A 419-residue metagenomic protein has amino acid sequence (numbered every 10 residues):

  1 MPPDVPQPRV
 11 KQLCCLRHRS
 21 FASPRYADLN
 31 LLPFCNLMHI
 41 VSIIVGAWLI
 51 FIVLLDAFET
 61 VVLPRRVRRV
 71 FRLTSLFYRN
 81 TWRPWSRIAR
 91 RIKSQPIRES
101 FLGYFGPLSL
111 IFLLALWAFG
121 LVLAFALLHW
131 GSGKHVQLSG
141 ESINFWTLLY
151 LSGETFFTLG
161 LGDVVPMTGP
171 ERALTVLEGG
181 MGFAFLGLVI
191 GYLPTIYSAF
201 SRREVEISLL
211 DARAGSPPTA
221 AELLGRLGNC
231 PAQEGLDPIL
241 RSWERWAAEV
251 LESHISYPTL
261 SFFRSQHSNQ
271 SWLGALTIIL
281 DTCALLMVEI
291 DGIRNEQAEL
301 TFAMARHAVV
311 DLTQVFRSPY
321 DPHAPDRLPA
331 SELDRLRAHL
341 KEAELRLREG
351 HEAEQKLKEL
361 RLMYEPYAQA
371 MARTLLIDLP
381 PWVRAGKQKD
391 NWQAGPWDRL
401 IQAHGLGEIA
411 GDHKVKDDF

Functional and structural regions predicted by a protein language model:
C14-C15, C35: Cysteine-centered motifs
H39-V70: Transmembrane alpha-helix/interfacial motif
L49-D56, L110-A118, F125-A126, S139-E204 (+1 more regions): Pore domain of cation channels
V61-I92, R202-P218: Membrane-interface amphipathic/juxtamembrane segments adjacent to transmembrane helices
L73-I88, F145-F156, G160, A173 (+3 more regions): Hydrophobic alpha-helical segments of integral membrane proteins, encompassing both true transmembrane helices
R90-S109, D163: Cytosolic juxtamembrane amphipathic/interface segments immediately preceding and feeding into a transmembrane helix
P170, V176-V288: Long, contiguous internal "core" modules enriched in hydrophobic/ aromatic residues
A214, A232, I239-S242, S261-R264 (+1 more regions): Soluble C-terminal extramembrane regulatory/interaction domains of multi-pass membrane proteins
